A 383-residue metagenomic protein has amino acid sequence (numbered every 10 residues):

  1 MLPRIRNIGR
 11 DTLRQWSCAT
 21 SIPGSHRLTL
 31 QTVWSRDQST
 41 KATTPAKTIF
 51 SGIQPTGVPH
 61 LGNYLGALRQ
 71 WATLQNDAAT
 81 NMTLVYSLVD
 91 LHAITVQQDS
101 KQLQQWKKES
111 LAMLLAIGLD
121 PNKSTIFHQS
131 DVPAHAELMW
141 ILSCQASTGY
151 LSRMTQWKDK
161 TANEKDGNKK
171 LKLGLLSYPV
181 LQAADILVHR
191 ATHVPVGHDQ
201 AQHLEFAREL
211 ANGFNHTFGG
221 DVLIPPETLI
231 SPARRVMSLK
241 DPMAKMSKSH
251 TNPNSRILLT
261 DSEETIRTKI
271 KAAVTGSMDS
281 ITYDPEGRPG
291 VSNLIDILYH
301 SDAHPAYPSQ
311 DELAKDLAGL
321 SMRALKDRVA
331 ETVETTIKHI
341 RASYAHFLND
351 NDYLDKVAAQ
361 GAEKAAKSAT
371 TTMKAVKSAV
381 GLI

Functional and structural regions predicted by a protein language model:
M1-A46: N-terminal mitochondrial targeting presequence
S39-F50, P55-A184, T332-I337, A345: N-terminal Rossmann-like or analogous alpha/beta NTP/dinucleotide-binding catalytic cores that position adenine
S51-I53, H128, R190, K240 (+1 more regions): Pocket-edge structural micro-motifs
I53-P55, D90-H92, T192-H193, H250 (+1 more regions): Short, histidine-centered active-site or binding-site loop motifs used for metal coordination, general acid-base
P59-G66, T83-V85, V89-D90, K101-W106 (+6 more regions): Structured ligand/cofactor/substrate-binding pocket environments in proteins
L61, Q202, R208-I383: Conserved nucleotide- and phosphate/pyrophosphate-binding catalytic cores in adenylate/nucleotidyl-handling enzymes
T148-S152, V188-H193, Y299-E312: Short helix-capping/linker segments at secondary-structure and domain boundaries
